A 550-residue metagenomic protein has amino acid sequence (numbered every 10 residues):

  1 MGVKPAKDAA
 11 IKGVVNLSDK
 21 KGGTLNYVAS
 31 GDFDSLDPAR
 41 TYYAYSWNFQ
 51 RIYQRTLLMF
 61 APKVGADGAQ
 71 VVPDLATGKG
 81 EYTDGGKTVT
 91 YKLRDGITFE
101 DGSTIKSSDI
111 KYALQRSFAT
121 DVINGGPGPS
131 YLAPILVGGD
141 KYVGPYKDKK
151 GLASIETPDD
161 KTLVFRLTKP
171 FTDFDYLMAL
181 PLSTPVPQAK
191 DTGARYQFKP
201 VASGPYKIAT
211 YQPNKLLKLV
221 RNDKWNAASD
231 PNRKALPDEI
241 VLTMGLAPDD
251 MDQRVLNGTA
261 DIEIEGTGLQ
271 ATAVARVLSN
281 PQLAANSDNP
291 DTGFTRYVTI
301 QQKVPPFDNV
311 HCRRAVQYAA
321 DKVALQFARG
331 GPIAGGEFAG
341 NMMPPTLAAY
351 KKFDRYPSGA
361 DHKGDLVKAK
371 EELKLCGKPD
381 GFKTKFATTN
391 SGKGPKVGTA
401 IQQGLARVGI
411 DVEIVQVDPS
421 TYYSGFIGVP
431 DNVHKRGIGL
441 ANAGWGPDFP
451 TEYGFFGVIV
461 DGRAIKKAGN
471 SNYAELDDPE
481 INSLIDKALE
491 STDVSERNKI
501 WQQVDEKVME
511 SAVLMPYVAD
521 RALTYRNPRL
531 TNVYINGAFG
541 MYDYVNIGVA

Functional and structural regions predicted by a protein language model:
D8-A9, Q212, Q317-K351, G392-Q403 (+1 more regions): Detector for C-terminal structural segments
N26, I105-Q115, D160-P170, G204-P205 (+7 more regions): Alpha-helical secondary-structure segments
V28-D84, V201: N-terminal lobe/hinge region of extracytoplasmic solute-binding protein
P62-A66, K141, K149, E156 (+2 more regions): Gly/Pro-rich hinge or "lid" segments in bacterial periplasmic/extracellular proteins
K92, T104, D109-K111, R116-V186 (+1 more regions): Surface-exposed binding/hinge segments that line and control ligand-binding clefts or catalytic entry sites
G102-T104, D109, D249-E263, T267 (+5 more regions): Short helices/loops that flank or line small-molecule/ion binding pockets
N124, A209-V220, V241-V304: Extracellular/periplasmic solute-recognition and catalytic clefts
Y206, G336-L375, S391-K396: Structural transition elements
